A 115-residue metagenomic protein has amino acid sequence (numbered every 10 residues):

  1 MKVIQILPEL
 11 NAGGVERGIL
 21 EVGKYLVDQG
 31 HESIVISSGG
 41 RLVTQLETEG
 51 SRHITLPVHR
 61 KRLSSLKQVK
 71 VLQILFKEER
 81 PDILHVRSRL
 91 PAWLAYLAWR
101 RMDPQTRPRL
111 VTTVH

Functional and structural regions predicted by a protein language model:
K2, E32, R80-D82, R109: Structural signature of beta-strand start/N-cap positions in the alpha/beta core of ABC transporter nucleotide-binding
V3, R100-H115: Active-site proximal beta-strand in glycosyltransferases
Q5-K67: N-terminal strand-loop element at the rim of the active site of nucleotide-sugar-dependent glycosyltransferases
G23-V27, Y96-D103: Surface-exposed amphipathic alpha-helices with a cationic face
H59-I83, W93-R101: An amphipathic, basic-hydrophobic alpha-helix
V86-A92, V114: Short His-centered aromatic/hydrophobic patch
